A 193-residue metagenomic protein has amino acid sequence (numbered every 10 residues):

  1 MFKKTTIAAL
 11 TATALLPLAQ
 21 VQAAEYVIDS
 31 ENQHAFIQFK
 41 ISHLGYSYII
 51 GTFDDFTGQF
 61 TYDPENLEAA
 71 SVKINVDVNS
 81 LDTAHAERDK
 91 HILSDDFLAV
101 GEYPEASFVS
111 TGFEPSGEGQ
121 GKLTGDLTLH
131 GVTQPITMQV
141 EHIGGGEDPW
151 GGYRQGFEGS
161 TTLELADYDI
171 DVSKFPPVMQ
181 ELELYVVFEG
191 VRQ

Functional and structural regions predicted by a protein language model:
M1-Q22: Gram-negative bacterial Sec-dependent N-terminal signal peptides
Q22-Q193: Low-complexity, acidic/polar, glycine-enriched regions of mature
